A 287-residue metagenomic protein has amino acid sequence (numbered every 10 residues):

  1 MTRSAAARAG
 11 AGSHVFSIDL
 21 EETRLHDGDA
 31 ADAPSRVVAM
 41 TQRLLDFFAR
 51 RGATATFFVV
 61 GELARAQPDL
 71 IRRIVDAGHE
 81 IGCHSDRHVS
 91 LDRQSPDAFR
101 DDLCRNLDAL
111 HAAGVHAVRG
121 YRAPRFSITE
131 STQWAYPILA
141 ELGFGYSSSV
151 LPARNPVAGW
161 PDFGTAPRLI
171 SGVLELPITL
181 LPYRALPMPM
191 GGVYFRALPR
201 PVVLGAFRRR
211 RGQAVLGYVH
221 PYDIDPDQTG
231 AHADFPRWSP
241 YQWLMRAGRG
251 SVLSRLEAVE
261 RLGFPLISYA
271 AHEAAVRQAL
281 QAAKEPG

Functional and structural regions predicted by a protein language model:
M1-G120, R125-P177, L181-Y183, P199-G287: Catalytic alpha-helical scaffold of carbohydrate-active enzymes acting on polysaccharides/glycoconjugates
A31, A185-R196: Surface-exposed cleft-lining segments at the edges of enzyme active sites
